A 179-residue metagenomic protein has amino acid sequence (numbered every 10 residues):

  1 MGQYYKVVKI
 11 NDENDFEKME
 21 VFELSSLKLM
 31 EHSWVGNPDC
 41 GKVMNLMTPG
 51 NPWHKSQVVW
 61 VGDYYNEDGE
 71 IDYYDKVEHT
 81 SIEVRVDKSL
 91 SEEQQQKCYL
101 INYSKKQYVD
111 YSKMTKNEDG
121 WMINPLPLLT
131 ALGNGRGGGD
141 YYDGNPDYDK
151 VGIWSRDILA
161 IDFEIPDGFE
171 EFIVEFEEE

Functional and structural regions predicted by a protein language model:
M1-L27: Short, extreme N-terminal segment that most often corresponds to the first beta-strand
S33-E179: Low-complexity intrinsically disordered segments
